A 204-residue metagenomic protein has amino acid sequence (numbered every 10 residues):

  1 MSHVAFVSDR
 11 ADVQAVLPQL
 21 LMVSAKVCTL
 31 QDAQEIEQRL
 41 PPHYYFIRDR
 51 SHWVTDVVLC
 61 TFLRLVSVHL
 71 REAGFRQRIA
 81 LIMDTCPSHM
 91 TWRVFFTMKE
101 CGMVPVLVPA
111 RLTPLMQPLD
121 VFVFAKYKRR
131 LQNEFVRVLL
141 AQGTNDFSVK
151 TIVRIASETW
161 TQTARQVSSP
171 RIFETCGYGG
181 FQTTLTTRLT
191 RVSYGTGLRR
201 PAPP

Functional and structural regions predicted by a protein language model:
M1-P204: RecA-like helicase/translocase P-loop NTPase motor core
